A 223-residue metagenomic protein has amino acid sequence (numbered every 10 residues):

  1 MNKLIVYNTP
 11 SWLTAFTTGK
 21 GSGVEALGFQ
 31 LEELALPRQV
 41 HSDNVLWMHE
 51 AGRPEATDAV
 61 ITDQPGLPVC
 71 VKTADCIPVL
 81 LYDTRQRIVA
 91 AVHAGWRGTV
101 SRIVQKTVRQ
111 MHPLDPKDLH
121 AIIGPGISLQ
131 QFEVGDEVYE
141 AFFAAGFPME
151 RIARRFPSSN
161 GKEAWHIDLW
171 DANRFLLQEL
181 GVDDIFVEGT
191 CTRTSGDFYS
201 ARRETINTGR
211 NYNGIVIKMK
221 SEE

Functional and structural regions predicted by a protein language model:
M1-E223: Active-site microenvironment for binding and transforming phosphate-containing groups
